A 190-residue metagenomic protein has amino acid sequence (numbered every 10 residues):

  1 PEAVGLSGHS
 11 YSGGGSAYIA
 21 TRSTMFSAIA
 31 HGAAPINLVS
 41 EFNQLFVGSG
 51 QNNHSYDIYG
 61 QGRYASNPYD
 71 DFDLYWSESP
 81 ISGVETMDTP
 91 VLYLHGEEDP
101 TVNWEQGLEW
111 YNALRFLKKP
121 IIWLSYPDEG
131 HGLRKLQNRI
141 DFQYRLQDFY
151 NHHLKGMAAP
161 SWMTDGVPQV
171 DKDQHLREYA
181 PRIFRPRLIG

Functional and structural regions predicted by a protein language model:
P1-G190: Active-site-proximal cap/loop segments of hydrolase catalytic domains
